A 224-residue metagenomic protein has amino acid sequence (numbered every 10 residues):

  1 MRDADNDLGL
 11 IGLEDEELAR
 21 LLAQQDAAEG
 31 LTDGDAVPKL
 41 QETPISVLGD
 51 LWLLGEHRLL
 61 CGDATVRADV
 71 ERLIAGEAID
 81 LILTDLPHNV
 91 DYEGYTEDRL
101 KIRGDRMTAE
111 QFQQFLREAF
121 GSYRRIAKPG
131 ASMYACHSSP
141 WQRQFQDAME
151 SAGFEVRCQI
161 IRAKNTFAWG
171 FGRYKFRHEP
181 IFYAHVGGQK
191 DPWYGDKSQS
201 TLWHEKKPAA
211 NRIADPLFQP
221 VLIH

Functional and structural regions predicted by a protein language model:
M1-H224: Core catalytic lobe of class I
